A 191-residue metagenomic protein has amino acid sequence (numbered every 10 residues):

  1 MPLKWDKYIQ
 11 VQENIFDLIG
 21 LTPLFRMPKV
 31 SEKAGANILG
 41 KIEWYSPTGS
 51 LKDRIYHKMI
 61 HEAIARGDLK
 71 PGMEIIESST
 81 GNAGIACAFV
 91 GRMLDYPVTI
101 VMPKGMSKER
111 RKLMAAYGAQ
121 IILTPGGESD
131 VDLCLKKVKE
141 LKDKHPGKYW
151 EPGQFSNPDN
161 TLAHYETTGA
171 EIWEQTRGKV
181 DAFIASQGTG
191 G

Functional and structural regions predicted by a protein language model:
M1-G191: PLP-dependent amino-acid enzyme catalytic core
